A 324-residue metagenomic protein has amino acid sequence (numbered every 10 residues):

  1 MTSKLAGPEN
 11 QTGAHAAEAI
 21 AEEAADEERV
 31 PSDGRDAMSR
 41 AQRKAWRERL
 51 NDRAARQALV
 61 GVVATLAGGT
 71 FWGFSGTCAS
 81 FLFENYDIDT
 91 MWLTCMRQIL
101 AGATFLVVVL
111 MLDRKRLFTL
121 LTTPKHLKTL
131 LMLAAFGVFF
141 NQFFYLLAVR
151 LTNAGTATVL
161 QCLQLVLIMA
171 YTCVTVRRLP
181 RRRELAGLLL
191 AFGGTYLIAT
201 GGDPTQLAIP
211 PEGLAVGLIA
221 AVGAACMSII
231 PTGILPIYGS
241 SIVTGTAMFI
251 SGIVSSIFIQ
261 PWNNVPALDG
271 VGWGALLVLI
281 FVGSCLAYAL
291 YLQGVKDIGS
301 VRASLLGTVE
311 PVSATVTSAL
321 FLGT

Functional and structural regions predicted by a protein language model:
T2-M96, A101, F105, Q206-G233: Glycine-/small-residue-enriched transmembrane alpha-helix faces in small-molecule transporters and effluxers
E28-K44, Y86-F139, L167-Y171, V222-I230 (+2 more regions): Transmembrane alpha-helices of multi-pass small-molecule transport proteins
V60, W72-G73, L133-Q142, L165 (+5 more regions): Transmembrane alpha-helical core positions of polytopic small-molecule transporters
V62-T65, T123-L130, P180-F192, L214 (+2 more regions): Cytoplasmic-side transmembrane-helix entry/capping segments in multi-pass membrane proteins
F71, L112-G155, Q161, L197 (+1 more regions): Specific transmembrane alpha-helical segments of multi-pass solute transporters/efflux pumps, especially DMT/EamA
T77-T90, L117-T119, L147-R150, A199-P211 (+2 more regions): Membrane-interface helix termini and inter-helical loops of multi-pass transporters
W92-A103, Q142-L179, A220, S300-L320: Specific alpha-helical transmembrane segments that line the substrate/conduction pathway and gating interfaces
F105, Y171, P180-G202, F249 (+3 more regions): Hydrophobic transmembrane alpha-helices of multi-pass small-molecule transport proteins
